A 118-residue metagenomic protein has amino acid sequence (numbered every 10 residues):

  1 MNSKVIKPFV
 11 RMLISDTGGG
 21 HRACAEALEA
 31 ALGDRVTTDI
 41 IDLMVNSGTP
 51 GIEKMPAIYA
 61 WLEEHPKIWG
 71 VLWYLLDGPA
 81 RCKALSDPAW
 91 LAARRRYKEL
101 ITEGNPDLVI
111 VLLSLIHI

Functional and structural regions predicted by a protein language model:
M1-N46: N-terminal subdomain of nucleotide-sugar transferases
M12-I14, R81-K83, T102-G104: A short, structure-level motif marking secondary-structure boundaries and short turns
I14-S15, L112-S114: Structural motif
H21, W90, L108: Charged, low-complexity surface patches
A27-L100: Conserved N-terminal ligand/cofactor-binding loop architecture of enzyme catalytic domains
R94-L113: Short N-terminal targeting/anchoring amphipathic segment
I116-I118: Conserved small/polar residues in nucleotide/adenosyl-binding loops
